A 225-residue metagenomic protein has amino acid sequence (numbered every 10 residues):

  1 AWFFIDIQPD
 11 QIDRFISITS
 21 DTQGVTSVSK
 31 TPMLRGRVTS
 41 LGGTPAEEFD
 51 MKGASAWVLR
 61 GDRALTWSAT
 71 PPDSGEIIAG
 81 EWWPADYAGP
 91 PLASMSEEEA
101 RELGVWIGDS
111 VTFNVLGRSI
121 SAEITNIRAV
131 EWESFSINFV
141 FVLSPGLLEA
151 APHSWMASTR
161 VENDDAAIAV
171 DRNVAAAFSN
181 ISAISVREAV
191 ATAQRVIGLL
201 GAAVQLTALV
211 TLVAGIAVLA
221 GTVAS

Functional and structural regions predicted by a protein language model:
A1-S225: Alpha-helical transmembrane segments of bacterial inner-membrane membrane proteins
